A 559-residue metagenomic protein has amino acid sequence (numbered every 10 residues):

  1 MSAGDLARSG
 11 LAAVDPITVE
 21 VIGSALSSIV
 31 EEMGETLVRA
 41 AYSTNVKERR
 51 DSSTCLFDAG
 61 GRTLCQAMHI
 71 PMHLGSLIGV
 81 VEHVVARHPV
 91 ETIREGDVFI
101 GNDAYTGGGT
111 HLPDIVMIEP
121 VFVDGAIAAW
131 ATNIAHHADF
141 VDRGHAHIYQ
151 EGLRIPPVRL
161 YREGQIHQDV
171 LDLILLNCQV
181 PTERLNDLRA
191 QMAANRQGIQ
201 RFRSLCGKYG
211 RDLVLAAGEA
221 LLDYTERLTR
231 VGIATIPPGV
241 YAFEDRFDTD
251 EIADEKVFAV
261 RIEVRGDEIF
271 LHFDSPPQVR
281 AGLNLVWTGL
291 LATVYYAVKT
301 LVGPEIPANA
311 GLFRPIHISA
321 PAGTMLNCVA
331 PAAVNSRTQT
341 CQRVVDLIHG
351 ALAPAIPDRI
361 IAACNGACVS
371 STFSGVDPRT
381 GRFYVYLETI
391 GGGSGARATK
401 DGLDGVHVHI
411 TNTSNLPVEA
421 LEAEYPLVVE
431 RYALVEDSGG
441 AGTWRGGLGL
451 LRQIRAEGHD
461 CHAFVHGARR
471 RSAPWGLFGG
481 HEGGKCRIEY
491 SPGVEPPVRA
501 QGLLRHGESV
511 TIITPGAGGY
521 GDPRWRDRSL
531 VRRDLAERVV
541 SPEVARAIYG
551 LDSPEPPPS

Functional and structural regions predicted by a protein language model:
S2-E95, I100-V123, I127-P556: Glycine/proline-enriched, intrinsically flexible loops and inter-domain linkers
